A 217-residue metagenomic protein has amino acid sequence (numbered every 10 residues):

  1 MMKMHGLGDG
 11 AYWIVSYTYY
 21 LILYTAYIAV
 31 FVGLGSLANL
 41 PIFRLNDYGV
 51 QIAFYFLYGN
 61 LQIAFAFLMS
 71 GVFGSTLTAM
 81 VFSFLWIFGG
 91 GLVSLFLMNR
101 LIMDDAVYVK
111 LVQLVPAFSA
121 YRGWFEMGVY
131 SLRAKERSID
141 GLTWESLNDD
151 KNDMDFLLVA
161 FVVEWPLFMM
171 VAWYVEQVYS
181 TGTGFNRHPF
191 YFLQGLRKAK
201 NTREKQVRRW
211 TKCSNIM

Functional and structural regions predicted by a protein language model:
M1-M4: Short cytoplasmic-facing helical segments at TM-TM junctions of multi-pass membrane proteins
G8-G10, I14-Q206: Membrane-spanning alpha-helical segments of multipass transporters and channels
Q206-M217: Conserved N-terminal strand/loop that marks the beginning of ABC ATPase nucleotide-binding domains
